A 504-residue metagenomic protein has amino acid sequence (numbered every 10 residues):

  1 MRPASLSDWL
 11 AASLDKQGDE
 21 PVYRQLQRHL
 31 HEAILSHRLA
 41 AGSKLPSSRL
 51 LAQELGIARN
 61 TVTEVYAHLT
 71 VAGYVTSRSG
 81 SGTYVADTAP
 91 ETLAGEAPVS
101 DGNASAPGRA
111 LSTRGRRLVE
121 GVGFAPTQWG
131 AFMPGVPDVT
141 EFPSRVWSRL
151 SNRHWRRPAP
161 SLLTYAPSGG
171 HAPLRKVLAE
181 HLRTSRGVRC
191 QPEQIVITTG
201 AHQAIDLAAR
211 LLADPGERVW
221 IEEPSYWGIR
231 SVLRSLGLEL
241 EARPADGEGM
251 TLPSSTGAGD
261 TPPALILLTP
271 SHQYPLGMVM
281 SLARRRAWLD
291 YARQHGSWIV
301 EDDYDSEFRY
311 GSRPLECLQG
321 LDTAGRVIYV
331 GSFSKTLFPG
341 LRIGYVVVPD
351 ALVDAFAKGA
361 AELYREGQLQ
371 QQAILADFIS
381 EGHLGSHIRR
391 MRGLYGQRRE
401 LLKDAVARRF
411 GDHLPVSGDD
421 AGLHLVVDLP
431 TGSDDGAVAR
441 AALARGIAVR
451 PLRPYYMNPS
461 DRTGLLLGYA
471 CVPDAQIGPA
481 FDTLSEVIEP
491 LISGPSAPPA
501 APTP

Functional and structural regions predicted by a protein language model:
M1-H154, A351, A357, A361-Q368 (+10 more regions): N-terminal basic, amphipathic alpha-helical segments
P137, P270-Y274, K335: Short glycine-rich anion-binding loops that position phosphate/pyrophosphate groups of nucleotides and phosphorylated
S151-G296, E307-A324, I328, Y395 (+4 more regions): Conserved core of the PLP fold type I
I221, A242, E301, V449-P451: Hydrophobic residues in well-ordered beta-strands that form the structural core
L321-A355, Q370: Active-site PLP attachment segment
F333, H413, L452-Y456: Short, solvent-exposed loop/turn elements at beta->coil junctions and helix N-caps that rim active or binding pockets
Y345, A373-E381: Helix-loop "lid/cap" segments that line or gate small-molecule binding pockets
